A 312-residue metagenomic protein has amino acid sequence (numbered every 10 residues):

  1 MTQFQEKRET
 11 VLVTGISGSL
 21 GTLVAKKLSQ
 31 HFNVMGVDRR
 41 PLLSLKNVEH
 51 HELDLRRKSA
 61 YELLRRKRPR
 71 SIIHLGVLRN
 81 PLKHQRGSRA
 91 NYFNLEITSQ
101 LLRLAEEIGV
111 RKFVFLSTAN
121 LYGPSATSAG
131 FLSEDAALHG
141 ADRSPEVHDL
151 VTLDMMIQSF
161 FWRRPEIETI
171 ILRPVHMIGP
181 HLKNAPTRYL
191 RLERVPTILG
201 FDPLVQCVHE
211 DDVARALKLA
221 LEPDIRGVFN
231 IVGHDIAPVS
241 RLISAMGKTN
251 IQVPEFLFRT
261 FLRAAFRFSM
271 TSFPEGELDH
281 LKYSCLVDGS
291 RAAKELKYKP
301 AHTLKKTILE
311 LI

Functional and structural regions predicted by a protein language model:
T2-F4, A293-K294, H302-I312: Amphipathic terminal alpha-helices
Q3-Q30: N-terminal Rossmann NAD(P)H-binding glycine-rich loop of SDR-like oxidoreductase domains
T14, V37, I72-L75, F113-A119 (+1 more regions): SDR active-site strand-loop-helix element
L53-E96, L104-E107, P124: NAD(P)H-binding glycine-rich loop region in Rossmannoid oxidoreductase-like domains and their noncatalytic homologs
Y92, T127-L172, H176: Catalytic helix-loop patch of NAD(P)-dependent Rossmann-fold dehydrogenases
S99-E146: Conserved Rossmann-fold NAD(P)-dependent oxidoreductase catalytic core, especially the SDR/UDP-sugar
V147, F160-E210: NAD(P)-dependent short-chain dehydrogenase/reductase
A214-E275, G289, K305, L309: Mid/C-terminal beta-alpha module of Rossmann-like enzyme folds, strongest in SDR-family dehydrogenases/epimerases
